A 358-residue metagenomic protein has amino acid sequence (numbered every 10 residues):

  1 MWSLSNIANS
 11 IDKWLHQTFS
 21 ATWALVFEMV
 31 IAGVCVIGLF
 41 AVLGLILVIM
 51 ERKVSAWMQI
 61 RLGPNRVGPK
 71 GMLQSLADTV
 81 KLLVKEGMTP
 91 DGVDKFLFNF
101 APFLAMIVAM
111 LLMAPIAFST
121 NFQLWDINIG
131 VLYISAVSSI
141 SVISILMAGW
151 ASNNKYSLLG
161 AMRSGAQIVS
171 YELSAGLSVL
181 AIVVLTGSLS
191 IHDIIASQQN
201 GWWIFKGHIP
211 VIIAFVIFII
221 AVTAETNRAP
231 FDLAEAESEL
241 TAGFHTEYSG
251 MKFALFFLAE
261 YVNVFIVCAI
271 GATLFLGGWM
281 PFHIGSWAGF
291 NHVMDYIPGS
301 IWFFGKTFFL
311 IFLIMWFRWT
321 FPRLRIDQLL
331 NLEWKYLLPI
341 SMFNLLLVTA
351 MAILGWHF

Functional and structural regions predicted by a protein language model:
M1-F358: Selective transmembrane helix interface/packing segments
